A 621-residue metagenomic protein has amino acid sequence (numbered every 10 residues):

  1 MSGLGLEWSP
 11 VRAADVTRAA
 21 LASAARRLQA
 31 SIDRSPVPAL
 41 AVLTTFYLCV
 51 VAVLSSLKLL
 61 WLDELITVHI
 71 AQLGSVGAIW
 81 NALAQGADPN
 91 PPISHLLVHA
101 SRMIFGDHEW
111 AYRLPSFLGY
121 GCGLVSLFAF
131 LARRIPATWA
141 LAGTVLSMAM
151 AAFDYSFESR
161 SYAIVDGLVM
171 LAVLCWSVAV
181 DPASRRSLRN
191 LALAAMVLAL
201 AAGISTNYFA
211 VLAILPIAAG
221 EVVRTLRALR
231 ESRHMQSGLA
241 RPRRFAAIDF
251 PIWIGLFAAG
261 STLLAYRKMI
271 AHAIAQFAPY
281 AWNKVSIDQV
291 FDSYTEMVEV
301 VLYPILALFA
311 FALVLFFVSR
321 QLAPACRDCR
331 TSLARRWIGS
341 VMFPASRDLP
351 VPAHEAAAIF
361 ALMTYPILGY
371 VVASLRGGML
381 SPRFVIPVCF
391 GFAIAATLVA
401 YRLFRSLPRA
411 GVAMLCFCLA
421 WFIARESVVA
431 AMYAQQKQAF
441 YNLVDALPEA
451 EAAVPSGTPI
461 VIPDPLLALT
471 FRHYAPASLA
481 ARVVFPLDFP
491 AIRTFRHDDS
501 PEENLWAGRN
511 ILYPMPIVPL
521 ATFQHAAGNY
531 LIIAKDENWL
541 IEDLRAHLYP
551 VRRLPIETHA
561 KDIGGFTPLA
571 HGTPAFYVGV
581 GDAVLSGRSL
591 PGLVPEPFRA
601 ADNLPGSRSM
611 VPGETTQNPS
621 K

Functional and structural regions predicted by a protein language model:
M1-L6: N-terminal acidic, proline/glycine-rich, low-complexity intrinsically disordered segments
W8, A13-A14, A20-S184, L188-A600: Membrane-proximal helix-loop-helix interfaces that form the catalytic/acceptor-binding platform of multi-pass membrane
L604-K621: Long, low-complexity, intrinsically disordered segments
